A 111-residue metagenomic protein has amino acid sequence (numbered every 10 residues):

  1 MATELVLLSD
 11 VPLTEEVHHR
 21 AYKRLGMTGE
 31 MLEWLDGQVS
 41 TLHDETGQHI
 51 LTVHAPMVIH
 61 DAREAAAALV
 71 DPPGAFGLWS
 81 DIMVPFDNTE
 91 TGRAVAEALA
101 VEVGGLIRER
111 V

Functional and structural regions predicted by a protein language model:
M1-V111: Acidic (Asp/Glu-rich) sequence patches and key acidic residues that form negatively charged surfaces used
